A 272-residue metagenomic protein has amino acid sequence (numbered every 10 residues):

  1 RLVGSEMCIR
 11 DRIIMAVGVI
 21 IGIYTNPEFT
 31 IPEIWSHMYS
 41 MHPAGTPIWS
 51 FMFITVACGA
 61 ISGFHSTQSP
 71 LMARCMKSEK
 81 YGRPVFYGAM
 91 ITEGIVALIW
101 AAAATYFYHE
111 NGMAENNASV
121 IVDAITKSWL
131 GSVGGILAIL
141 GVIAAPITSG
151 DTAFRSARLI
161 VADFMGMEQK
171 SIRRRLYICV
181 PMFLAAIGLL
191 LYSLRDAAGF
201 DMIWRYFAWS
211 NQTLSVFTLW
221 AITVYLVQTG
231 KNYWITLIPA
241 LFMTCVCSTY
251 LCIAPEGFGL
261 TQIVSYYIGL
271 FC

Functional and structural regions predicted by a protein language model:
R1, A144-S156, Y177-L194, F207-A254 (+1 more regions): Hydrophobic alpha-helical segments of multi-pass membrane transport proteins
L2-C8: Short, small-residue-biased leader/transition segments that mark boundaries at the very start of proteins
R12-S40, Y225-G230, T249-G257: Hydrophobic alpha-helical segments and their helix-loop junctions in multi-pass secondary transporters
G22-M38, Y87-A124, L194-A198: Extracellular/periplasmic helix-exit of transmembrane alpha-helices
H42-V56, L98, Y106, K127-I147 (+1 more regions): Select transmembrane alpha-helical segments in multipass membrane proteins
C58-M76, W100, V133-M165: Membrane-helix boundary/coupling elements in multi-pass transport proteins
L71-G94, I121-A124, G150-I178: Helix-loop-helix connectors at the membrane interface of multi-pass transporters/channels
A103-L140, S149, A153, F164-K170 (+1 more regions): Helix-loop-helix junctions that connect adjacent transmembrane helices in secondary transporters/permeases, recognized
